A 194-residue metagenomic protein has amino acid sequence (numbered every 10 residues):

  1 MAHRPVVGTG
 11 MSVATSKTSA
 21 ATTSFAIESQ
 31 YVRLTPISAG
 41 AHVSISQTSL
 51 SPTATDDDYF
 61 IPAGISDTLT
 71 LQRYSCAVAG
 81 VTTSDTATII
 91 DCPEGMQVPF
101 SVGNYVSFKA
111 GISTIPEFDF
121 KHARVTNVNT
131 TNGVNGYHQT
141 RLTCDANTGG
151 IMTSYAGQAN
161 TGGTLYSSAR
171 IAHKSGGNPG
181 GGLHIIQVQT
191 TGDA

Functional and structural regions predicted by a protein language model:
M1-T23, Q158, I186-A194: Short, intrinsically disordered N-terminal pre-domain segments
T9-E28, L50-T53, V81-G95, T114-P116: Surface-exposed ligand/attachment interfaces on beta-rich extracellular proteins
T22-S24, G64-L71, S167-A172: Beta-sandwich interaction modules
A26, I61, V98-V102: Short, well-ordered loop/turn sites that connect or cap secondary structure elements
V32-S38, H173-S175: Asparagine-centered strand-capping/turn motif at beta-strand->loop junctions
T35-D57: Short, surface-exposed beta-strand/strand-loop-strand elements in extracellular ectodomains
S51-R73: Intrinsically disordered, low-complexity Pro/Gly/Ser/Thr-rich segments with frequent PxxP/GP/PP motifs and embedded
Q72-I186, G192-A194: Small/polar beta-strand repeat architecture
